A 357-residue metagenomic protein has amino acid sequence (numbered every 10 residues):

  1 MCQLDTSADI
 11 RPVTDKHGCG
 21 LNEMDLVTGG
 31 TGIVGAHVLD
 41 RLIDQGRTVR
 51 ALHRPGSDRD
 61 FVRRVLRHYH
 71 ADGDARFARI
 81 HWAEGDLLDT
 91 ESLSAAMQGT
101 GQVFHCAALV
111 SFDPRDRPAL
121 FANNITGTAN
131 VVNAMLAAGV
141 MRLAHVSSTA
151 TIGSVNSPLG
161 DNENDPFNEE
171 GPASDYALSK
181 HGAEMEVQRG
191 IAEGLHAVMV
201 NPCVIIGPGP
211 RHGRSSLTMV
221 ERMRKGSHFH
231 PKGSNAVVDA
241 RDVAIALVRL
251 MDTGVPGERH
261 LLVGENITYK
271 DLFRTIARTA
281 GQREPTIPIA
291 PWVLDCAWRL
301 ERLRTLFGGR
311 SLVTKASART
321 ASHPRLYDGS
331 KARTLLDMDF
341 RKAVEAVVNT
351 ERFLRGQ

Functional and structural regions predicted by a protein language model:
D25-Q45: N-terminal Rossmann NAD(P)H-binding glycine-rich loop of SDR-like oxidoreductase domains
T48, R117-P118, A122-D175: Conserved Rossmann-fold NAD(P)-dependent oxidoreductase catalytic core, especially the SDR/UDP-sugar
H53-A75: Glycine-rich phosphate-binding loop and adjoining beta1-alpha1-beta2 segment of Rossmann-like nucleotide-binding folds
G73-T126: NAD(P)H-binding glycine-rich loop region in Rossmannoid oxidoreductase-like domains and their noncatalytic homologs
A173-V198: Active-site Tyr-X1-5-Lys
G194-M199, C203-V237: NAD(P)-dependent short-chain dehydrogenase/reductase
S215, P231-D252, E258: Substrate-positioning beta->alpha
A246-S311, G329, T334, K342-Q357: Mid/C-terminal beta-alpha module of Rossmann-like enzyme folds, strongest in SDR-family dehydrogenases/epimerases
